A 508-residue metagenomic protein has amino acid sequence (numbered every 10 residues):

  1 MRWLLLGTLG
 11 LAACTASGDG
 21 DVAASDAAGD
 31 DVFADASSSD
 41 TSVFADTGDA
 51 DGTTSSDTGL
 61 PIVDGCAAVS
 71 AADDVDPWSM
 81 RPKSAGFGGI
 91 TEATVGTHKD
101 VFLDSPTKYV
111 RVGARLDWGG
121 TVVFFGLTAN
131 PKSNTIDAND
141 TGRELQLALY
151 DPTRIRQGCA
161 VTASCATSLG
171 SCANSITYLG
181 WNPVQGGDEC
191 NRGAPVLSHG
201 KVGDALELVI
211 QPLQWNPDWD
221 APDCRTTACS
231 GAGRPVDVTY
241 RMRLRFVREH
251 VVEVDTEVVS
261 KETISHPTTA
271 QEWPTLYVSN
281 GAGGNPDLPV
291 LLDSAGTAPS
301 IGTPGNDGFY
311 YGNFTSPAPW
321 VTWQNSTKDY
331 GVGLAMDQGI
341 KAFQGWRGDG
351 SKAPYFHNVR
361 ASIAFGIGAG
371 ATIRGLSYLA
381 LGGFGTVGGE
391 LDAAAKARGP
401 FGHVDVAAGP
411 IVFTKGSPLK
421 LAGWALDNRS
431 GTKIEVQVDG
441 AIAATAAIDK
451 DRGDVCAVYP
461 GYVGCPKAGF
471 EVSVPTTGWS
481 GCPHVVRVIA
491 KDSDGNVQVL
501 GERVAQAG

Functional and structural regions predicted by a protein language model:
M1-L4: Bacterial N-terminal signal peptides that target proteins for export
G7, L11-A67: Ser/Thr-rich, Pro/Gly/Ala-heavy low-complexity intrinsically disordered linkers and tails of secreted extracellular
V63-P183, L376, L381-G382: Beta-strand-rich N-terminal accessory domains
V69, D73-K108, R115-D117, P317-G399: Beta-strand-rich recognition/accessory modules
I155-E249, T263: Extended, loop-rich substrate-binding clefts of extracytoplasmic carbohydrate-active enzymes
V247-T297: Acidic (Asp/Glu-rich), glycine- and aromatic
D307-F343, H357-A369, A447-C482: Short, solvent-exposed, Trp/other aromatic-anchored flexible loops in extracytoplasmic proteins
G399-G508: Long, low-complexity serine/threonine/glycine- and acidic-rich segments characteristic of extracellular
